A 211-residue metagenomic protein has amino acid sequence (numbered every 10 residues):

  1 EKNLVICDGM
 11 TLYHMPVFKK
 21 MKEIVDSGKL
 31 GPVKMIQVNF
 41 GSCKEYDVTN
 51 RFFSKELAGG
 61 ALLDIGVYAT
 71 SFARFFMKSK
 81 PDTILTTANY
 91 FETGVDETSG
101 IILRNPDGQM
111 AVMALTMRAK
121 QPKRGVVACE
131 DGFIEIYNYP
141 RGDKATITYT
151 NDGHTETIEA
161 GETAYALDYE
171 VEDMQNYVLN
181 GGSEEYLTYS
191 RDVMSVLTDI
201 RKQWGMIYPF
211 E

Functional and structural regions predicted by a protein language model:
E1-Y13, G28: Beta-strand-loop-alpha-helix segment that lines the small-molecule cofactor/substrate pocket of alpha/beta enzymes
Y13-I84, E92: Predominantly a Rossmann-like dinucleotide-binding segment in NAD(P)-dependent oxidoreductases
P16, K20-E23, S71-F72, G100 (+3 more regions): Alpha-helical elements of Rossmann-like donor-binding domains used by nucleotide-donor carbohydrate transfer enzymes
F18, A69-T70, G142-K144, L167-E172 (+1 more regions): A general structural signal for well-ordered alpha-helical segments in protein cores
L63, V67, A164-D168, E184: Electropositive phosphate-/nucleotide-binding environments in soluble metabolic enzymes
S71-K144, G161, V171-G182: Contiguous beta-strand/loop segments that form the cofactor/metal-binding neighborhood of enzyme cores
P106, D173-E211: C-terminal helix-rich "cap/oligomerization" subdomain common to oxidoreductases
H154-A164: C-terminal "lid/loop" region of Rossmann-like NAD(P)-dependent oxidoreductases
